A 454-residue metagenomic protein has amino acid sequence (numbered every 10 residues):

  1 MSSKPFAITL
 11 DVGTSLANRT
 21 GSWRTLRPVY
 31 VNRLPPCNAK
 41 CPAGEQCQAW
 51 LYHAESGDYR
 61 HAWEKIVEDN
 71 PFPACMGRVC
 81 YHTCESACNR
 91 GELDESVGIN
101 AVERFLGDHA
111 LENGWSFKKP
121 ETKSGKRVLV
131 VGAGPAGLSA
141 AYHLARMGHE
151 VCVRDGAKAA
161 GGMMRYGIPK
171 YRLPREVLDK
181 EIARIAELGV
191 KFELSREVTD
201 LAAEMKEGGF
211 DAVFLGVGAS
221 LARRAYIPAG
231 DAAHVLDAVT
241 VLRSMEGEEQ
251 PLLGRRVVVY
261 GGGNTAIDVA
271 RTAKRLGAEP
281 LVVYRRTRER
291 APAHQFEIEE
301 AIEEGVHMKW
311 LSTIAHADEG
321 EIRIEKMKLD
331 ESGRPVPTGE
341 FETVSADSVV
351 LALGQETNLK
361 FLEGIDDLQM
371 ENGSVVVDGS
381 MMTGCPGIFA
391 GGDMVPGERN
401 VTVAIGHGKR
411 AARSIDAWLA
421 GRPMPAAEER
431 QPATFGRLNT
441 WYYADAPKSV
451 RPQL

Functional and structural regions predicted by a protein language model:
I8-T9, G13-V29, E299-E303, S312-H316 (+2 more regions): Mid-to-C-terminal Rossmann-like scaffold of FAD/NAD(P)H-dependent oxidoreductases
G13, N32, P36-A39, A43-P120 (+2 more regions): Glycine/serine-rich phosphate-binding loop and adjoining beta1-alpha1 elements at the start of nucleotide-handling
S22-R27, A110-V128, V239-R255: A short, basic/flexible loop-to-alpha-helix module at the beginning of a structural domain
T122-K123, R127-V131, D179-I227, A315-R323 (+2 more regions): Feature captures the FAD/FMN-dependent oxidoreductase FAD-binding
K126-V151, T265-K274: N-terminal Rossmann-like FAD-binding beta1-loop-alpha1 element of flavoenzymes
E150-V153, A157-E193, A270-I314, P425-G436: Rossmann-like dinucleotide-binding cores of NAD(P)H-dependent redox enzymes
A233-R255, S332-E398: FAD-site-proximal beta/loop scaffold in flavoenzymes
V269, M394-L419, P425: A conserved FAD-binding loop/helix module that cradles the flavin
